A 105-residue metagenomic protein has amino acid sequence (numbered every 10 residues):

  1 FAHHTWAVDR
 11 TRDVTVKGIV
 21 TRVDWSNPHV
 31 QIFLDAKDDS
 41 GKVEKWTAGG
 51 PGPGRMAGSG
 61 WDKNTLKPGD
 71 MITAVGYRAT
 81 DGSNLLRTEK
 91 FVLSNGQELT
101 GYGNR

Functional and structural regions predicted by a protein language model:
F1-V14: Short boundary/loop segments of OB/S1/cold-shock single-stranded nucleic-acid-binding domains
V14-V16, I72: Hydrophobic core residues within well-ordered beta-strands of beta-rich domains
G18-V20: Conserved hydrophobic positions within beta-strands
S26-K37: Short aromatic-glycine-enriched beta-strand elements
D39-P51: A short macromolecule-binding patch
G50-G58: Short, structured beta-strand/loop micro-motifs enriched in basic residues and often containing a Trp
A57-A74: Short nucleic-acid-contacting surface segments enriched for D/E, G, S/T with interspersed K/R
A79-G103: OB-fold/S1-family single-stranded nucleic acid-binding modules
